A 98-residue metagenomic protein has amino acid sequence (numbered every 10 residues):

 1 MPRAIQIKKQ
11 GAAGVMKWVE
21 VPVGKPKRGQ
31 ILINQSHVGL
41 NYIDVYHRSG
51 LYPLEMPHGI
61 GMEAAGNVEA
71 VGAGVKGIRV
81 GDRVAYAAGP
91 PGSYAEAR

Functional and structural regions predicted by a protein language model:
M1-I5: Short structural boundary motif marking the start of a folded domain
K8-A12, V38: Short polar catalytic/cofactor-binding loops
A12-M16, Y42-I43: Short N-terminal binding/cap micro-motifs at the start of the first secondary-structure element
G14-V19, A64: Short beta-strand or tight-loop elements that sit immediately N-terminal to catalytic metal-binding acidic residues
P22-G39, S49-G92: Glycine-rich beta-strand-centered segment in the early N-terminal region that forms part of a ligand/cofactor-binding
V45-H47: Conserved catalytic-core motifs of eukaryotic protein kinase domains, centered on the activation segment
A95-R98: A short glycine-rich beta-alpha junction/loop motif
